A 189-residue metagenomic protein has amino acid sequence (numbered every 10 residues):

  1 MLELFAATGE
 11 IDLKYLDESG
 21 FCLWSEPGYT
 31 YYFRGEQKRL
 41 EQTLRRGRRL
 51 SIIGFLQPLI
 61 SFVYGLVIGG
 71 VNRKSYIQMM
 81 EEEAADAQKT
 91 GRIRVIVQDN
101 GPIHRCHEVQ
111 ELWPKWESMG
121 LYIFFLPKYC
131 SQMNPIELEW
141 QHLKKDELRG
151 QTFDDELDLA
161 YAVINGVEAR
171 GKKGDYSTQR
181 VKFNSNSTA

Functional and structural regions predicted by a protein language model:
M1-E82, F183-A189: Extended, low-complexity cationic-aromatic segments
G9-L13, I136-A189: C-terminal anion-handling pockets and recognition modules
E10-I11, G91-I93, G120: Short coil/turn segments at beta-strand junctions that form active-site/ligand-binding loops
D17, G91-R105, N134: Acidic/histidine-rich, metal-coordinating catalytic segments
R39-R45, W116-P135, T152: RNase H-like polynucleotidyl transferase catalytic core
Y76-V95: Short, basic/hydrophobic alpha-helical segments
D99-N100, H107, I123-D146, L157-L159: RNase H-like two-metal-ion nuclease catalytic core shared by retroviral integrases and related mobile-element nucleases
H107-E117: Short, aromatic/basic amphipathic alpha-helical patches
